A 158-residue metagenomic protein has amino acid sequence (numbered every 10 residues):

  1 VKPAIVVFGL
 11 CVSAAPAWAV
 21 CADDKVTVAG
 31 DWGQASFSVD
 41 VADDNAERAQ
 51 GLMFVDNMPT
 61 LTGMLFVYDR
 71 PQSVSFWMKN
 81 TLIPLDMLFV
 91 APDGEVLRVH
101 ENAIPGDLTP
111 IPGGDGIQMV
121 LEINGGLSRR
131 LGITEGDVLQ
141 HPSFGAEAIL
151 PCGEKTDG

Functional and structural regions predicted by a protein language model:
V1-V6: Bacterial N-terminal signal peptides that target proteins for export
S13-A17: N-terminal signal peptide c-region/cleavage motif recognized by signal peptidases
V20-G158: Compact, glycine-rich, soluble single-domain proteins
